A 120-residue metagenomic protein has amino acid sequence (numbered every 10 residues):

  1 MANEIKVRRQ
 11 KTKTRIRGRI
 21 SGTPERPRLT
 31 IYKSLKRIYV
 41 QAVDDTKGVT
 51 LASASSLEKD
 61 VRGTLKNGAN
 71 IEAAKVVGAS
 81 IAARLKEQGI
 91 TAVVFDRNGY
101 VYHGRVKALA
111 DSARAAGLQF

Functional and structural regions predicted by a protein language model:
A2-F120: Ribosome large-subunit tunnel/peptidyl-transferase-proximal elements
